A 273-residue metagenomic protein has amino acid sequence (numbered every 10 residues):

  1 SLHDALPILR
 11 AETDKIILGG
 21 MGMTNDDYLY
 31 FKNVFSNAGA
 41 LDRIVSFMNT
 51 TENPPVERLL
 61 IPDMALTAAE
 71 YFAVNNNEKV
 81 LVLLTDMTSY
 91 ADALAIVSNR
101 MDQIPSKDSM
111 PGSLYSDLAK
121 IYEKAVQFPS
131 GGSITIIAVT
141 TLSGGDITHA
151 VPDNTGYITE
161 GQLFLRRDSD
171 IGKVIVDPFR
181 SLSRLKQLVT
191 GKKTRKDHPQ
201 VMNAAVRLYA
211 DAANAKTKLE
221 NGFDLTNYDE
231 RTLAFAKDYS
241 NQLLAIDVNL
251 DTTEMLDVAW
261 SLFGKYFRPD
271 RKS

Functional and structural regions predicted by a protein language model:
S1, A5-K272: P-loop NTPase catalytic core
